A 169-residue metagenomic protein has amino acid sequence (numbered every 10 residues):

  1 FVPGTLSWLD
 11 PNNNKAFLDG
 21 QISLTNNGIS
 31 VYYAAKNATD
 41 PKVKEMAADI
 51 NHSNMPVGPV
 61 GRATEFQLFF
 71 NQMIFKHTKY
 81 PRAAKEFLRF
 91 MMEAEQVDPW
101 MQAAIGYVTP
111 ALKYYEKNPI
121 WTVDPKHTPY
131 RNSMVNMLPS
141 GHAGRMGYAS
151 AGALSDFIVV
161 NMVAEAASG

Functional and structural regions predicted by a protein language model:
F1-A38, R82: Extracytoplasmic ligand-binding clamshell segments of periplasmic binding protein
F1-P3, T39-T109, A143, N161 (+1 more regions): Extracytoplasmic/periplasmic substrate-recognition and gating elements
W8, A16, I74, N161-A164: A residue-level marker of the well-folded mature domains of exported/periplasmic proteins
P11, T78-R82, A149-A153, F157: Soluble non-cytosolic domains of exported or imported proteins
D19, E165-G169: Charged, alpha-helical scaffolding/interaction elements associated with membrane systems
A34-K42, P59-V60, K117-P125: Intrinsically disordered, low-complexity boundary segments flanking structured domains
A48-N54, Q102-E165: Long, aromatic- and glycine/proline-rich binding clefts that accommodate carbohydrate-like moieties
